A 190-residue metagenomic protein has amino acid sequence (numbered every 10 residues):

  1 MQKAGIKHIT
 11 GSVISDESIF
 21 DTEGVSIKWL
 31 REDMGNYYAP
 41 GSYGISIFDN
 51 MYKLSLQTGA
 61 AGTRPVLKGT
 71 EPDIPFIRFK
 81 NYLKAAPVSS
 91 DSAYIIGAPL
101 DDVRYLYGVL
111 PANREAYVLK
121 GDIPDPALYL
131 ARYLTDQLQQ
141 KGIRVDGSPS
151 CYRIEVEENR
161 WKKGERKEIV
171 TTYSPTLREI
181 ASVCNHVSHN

Functional and structural regions predicted by a protein language model:
M1-N190: Conserved serine DD-peptidase/penicillin-binding transpeptidase domain and beta-lactam-recognizing active-site
